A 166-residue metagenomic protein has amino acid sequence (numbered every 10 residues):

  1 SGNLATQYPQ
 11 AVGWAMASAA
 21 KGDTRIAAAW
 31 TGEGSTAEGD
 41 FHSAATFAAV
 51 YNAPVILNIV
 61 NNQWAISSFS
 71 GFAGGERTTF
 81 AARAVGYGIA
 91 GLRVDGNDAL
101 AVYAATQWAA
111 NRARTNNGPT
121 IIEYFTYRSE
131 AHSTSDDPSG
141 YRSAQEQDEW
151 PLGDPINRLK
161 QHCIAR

Functional and structural regions predicted by a protein language model:
G2-R166: Glycine-rich ThDP/TPP pyrophosphate-binding loop and its adjacent helix/strand module within ThDP-dependent enzymes
